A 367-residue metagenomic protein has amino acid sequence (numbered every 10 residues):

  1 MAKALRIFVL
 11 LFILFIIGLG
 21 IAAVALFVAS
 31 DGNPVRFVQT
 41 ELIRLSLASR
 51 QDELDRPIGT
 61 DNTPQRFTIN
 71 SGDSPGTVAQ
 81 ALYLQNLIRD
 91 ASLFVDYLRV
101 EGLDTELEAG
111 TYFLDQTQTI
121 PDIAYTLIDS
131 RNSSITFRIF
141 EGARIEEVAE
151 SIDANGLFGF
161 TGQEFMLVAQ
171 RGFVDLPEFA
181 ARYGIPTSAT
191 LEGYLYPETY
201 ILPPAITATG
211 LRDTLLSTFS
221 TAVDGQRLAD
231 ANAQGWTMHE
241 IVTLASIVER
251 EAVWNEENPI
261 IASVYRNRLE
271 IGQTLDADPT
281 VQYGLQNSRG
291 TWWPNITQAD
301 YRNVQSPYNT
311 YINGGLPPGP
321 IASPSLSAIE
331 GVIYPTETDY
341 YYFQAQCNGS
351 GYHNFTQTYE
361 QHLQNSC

Functional and structural regions predicted by a protein language model:
M1, R131-S134, S366-C367: Generic structural signal for short, solvent-exposed loop/turn connectors between secondary structure elements
A2-L54: N-terminal type II signal-anchor transmembrane helix that functions as the membrane-insertion/stop-transfer segment
R6-L10, I135, Q163, S306 (+2 more regions): Short non-domain terminal segments
F12-I17, R66, T136, A345: N-terminal hydrophobic or amphipathic segments with adjacent small-residue motifs that include Sec signal peptides
G20-F27, G156-G159, R171-C367: Bacterial extracytoplasmic/cell-wall-associated proteins, especially those involved in peptidoglycan
G32-A222: Signal peptide-directed extracytoplasmic domains
